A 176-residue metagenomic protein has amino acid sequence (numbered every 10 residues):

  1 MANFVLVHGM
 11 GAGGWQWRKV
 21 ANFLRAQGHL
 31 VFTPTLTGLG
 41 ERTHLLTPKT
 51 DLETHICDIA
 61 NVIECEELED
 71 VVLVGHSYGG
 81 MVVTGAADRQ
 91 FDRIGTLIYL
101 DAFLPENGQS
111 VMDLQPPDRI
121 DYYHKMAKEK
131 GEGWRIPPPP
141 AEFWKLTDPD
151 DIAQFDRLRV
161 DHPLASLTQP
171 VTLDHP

Functional and structural regions predicted by a protein language model:
A2-H44: Conserved HGGG/HGGXW glycine-rich cap/lid loop of the alpha/beta-hydrolase fold
N3, L30, D70, R93-T96: Structural signature of beta-strand start/N-cap positions in the alpha/beta core of ABC transporter nucleotide-binding
V7-M10, S77, A102: Glycine-rich His-Gly loop
K19, G85-R89: Active-site signature of alpha/beta-hydrolase-fold catalytic machinery across serine- and Asp/Cys-nucleophile hydrolases
L30-F32, G38-V72, D88-R89, M112-P116: Active-site loop/oxyanion-hole signature of alpha/beta-hydrolase fold enzymes
V74-G75, G79, V83: Gly/Ala-rich beta-loop-alpha elbow adjacent to hydrolase catalytic centers
D88-R89, R93-E129, R135-I136, P163-T172: Flexible "cap/lid" loop of the alpha/beta hydrolase fold
G131-H175: Conserved alpha/beta-hydrolase catalytic His-Asp/Glu region
